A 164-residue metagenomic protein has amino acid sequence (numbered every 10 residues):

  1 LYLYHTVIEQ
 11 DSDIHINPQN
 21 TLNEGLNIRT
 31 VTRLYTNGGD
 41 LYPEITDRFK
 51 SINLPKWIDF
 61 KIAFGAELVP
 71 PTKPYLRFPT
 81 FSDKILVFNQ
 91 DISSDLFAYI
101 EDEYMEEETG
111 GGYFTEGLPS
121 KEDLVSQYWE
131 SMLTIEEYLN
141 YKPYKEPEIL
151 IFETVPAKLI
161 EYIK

Functional and structural regions predicted by a protein language model:
L1-Y2, T6-S12: Nuclease and nuclease-like effector domains acting on nucleic acids or nucleotide cofactors
Y4-T6, A66-L68, F88-Q90: Short His-Asn-centered micro-motif
Q10-I16, N20-T36, I62, K73-K164: Conserved NAD+-utilizing ADP-ribose enzyme module
Y35-W57: Short aromatic-glycine-(Arg/Gly/Cys) micro-motifs in beta-strand/loop hairpins
P43-T46, F64-E67, Y128-W129: A short linear-motif detector with a strong N-terminal bias
N53-R77: Extended catalytic/binding region for NAD+/ADP-ribose chemistry, centered on the ART fold
